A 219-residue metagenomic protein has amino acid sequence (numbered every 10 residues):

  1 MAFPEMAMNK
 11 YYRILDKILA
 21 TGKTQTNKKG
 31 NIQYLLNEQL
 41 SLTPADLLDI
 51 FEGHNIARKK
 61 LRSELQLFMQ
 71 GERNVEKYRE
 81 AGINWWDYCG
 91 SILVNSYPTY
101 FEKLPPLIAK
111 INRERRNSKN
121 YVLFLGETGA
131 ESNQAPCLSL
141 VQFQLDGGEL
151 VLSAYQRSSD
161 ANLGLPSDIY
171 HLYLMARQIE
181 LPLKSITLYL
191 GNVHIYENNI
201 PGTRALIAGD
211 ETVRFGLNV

Functional and structural regions predicted by a protein language model:
A2-V219: Terminal, non-catalytic protein-protein interaction segments that mediate quaternary/complex assembly
